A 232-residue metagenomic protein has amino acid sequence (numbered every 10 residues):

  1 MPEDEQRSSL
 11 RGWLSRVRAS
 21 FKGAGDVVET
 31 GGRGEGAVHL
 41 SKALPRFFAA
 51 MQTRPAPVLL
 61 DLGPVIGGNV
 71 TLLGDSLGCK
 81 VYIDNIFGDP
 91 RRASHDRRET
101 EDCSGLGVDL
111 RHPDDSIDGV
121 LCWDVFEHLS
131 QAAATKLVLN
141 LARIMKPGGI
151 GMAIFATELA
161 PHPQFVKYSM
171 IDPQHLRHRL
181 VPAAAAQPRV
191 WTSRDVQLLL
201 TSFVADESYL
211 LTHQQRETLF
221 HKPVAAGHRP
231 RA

Functional and structural regions predicted by a protein language model:
P2-M51, L59, I66-R111, I150-A232: Class I (Rossmann-like) S-adenosyl-L-methionine-dependent methyltransferase catalytic domain, capturing the SAM-binding
V120-L121: Hydrophobic beta-strand segment of the Class I
V125: Hydrophobic adenine-recognition pocket in adenosine-nucleotide-binding enzymes
H128, A133: A short His-aromatic
T135-P147: A short glycine-rich, Lys/Arg-flanked "PGG" loop and its adjoining helix->strand segment in the class I
